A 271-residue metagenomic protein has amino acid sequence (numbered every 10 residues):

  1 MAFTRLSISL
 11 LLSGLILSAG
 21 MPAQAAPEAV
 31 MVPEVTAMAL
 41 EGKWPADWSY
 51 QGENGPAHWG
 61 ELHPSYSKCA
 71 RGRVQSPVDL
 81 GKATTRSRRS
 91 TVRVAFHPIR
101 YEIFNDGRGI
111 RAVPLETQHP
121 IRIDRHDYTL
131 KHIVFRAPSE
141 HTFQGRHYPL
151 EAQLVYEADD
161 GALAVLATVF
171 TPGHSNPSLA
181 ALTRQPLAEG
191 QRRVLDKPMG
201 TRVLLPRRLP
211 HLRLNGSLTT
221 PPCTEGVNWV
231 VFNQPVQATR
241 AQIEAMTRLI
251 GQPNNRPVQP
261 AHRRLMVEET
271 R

Functional and structural regions predicted by a protein language model:
A2-T4, M21-R271: Alpha-carbonic anhydrase
S7-S18: Bacterial N-terminal signal peptides
